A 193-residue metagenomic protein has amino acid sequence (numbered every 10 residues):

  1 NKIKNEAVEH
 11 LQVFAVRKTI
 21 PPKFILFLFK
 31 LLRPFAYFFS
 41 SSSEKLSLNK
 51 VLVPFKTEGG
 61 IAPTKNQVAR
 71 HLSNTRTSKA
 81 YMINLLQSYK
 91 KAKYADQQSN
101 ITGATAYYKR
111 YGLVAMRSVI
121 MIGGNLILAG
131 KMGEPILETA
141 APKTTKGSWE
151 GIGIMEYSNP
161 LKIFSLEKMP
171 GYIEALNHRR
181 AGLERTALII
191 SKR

Functional and structural regions predicted by a protein language model:
N1-E150, K192-R193: Short S/T/G/P-rich N-terminal loop/turn motif that feeds into the first structured element of a domain
N1-K4, Y94-A95, S158-M169: Short amphipathic alpha-helices within nucleic acid-binding modules
Y108-Y111, Y157, Y172: Aromatic side chains
L128, P135-L137, K146-G151, M155 (+2 more regions): Conserved binding-pocket/active-site segment within a compact domain
F164, M169-R193: Charged, low-complexity C-terminal accessory regions
